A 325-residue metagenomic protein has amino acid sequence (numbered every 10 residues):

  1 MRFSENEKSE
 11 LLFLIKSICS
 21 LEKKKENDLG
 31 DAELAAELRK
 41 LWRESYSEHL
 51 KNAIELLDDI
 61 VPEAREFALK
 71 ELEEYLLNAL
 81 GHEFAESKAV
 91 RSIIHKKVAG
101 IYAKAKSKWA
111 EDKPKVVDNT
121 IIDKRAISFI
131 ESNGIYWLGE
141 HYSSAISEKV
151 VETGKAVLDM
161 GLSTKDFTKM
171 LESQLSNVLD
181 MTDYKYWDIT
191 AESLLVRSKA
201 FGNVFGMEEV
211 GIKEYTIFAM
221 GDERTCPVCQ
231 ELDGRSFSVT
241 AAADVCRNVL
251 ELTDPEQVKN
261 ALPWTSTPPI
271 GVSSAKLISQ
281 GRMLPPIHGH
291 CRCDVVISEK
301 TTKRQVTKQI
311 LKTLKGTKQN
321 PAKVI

Functional and structural regions predicted by a protein language model:
M1-T182, L194, S198, A275-L284 (+1 more regions): N-terminal leader/targeting and assembly helices and adjacent pre-domain segments
M181, K185-T301: Acidic, glycine-rich two-metal-ion catalytic cores of nucleic acid-processing enzymes
